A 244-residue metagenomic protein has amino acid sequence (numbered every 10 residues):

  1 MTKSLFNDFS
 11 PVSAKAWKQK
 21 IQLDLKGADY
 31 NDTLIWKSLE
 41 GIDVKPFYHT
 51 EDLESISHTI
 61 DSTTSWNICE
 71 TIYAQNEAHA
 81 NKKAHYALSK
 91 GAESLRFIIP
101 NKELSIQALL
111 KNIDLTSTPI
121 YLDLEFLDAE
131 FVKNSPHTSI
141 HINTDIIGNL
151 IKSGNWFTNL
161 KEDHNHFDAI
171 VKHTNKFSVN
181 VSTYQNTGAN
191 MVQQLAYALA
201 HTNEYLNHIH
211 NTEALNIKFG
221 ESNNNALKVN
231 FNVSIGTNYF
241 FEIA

Functional and structural regions predicted by a protein language model:
M1-F241: Catalytic alpha/beta active-site cores
A244: Active-site loop/helix belt of alpha/beta enzymes
